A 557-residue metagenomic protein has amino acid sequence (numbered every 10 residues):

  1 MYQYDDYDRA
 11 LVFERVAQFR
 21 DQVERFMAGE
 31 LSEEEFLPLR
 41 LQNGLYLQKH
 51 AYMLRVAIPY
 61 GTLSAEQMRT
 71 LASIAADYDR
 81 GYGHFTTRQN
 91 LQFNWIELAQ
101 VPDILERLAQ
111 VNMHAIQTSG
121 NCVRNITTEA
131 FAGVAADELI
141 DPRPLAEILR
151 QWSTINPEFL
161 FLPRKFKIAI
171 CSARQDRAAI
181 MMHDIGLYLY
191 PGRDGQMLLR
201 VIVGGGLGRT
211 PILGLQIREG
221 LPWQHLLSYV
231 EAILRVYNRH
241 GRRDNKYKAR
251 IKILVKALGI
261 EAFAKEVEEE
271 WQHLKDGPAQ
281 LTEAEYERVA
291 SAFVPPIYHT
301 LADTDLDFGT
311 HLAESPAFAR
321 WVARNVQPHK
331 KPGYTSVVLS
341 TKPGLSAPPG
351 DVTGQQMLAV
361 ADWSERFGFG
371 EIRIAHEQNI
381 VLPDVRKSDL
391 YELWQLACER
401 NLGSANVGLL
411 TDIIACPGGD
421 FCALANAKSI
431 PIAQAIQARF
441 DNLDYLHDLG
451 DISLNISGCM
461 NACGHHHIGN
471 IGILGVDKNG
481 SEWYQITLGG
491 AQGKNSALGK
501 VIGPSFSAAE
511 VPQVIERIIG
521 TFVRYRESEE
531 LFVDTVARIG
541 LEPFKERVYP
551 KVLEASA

Functional and structural regions predicted by a protein language model:
M1-A557: Peripheral terminal and linker regions in Fe-S/redox and tRNA-modifying enzymes
